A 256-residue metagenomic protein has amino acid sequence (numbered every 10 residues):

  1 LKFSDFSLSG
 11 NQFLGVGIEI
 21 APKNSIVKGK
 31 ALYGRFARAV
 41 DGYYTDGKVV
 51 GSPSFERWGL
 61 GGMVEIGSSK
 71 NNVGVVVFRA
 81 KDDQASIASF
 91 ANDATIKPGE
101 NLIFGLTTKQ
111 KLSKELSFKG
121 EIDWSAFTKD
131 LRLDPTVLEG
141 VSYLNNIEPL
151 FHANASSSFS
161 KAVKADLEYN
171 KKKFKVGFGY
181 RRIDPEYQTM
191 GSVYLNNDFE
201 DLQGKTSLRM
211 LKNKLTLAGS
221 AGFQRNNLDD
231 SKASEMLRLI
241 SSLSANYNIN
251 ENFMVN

Functional and structural regions predicted by a protein language model:
K2-F3, S7-N256: Signature for the C-terminal beta-barrel architecture of outer-membrane proteins
